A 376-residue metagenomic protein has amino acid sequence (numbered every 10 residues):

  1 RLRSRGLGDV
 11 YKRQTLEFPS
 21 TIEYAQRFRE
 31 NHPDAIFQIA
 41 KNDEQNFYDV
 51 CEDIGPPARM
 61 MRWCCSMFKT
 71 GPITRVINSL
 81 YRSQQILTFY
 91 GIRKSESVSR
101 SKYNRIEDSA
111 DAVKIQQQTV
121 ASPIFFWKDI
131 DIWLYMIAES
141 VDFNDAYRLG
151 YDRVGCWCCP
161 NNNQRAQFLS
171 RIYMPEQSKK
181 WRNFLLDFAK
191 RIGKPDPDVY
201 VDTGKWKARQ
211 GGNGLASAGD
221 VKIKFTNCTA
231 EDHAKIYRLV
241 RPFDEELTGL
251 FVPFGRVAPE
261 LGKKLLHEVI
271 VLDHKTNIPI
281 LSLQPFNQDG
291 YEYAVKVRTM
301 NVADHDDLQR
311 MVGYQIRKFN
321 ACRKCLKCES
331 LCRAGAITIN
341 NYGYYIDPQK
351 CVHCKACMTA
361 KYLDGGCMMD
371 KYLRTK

Functional and structural regions predicted by a protein language model:
R1-I316, N341-Y342, T359, G366 (+1 more regions): Nucleotide-activated chemistry modules centered on ATP-dependent adenylation/adenylyltransferase
I316-G335, I346-D364: Cysteine-centered iron-sulfur cluster-binding motifs in ferredoxin-type domains/subunits of redox enzymes
